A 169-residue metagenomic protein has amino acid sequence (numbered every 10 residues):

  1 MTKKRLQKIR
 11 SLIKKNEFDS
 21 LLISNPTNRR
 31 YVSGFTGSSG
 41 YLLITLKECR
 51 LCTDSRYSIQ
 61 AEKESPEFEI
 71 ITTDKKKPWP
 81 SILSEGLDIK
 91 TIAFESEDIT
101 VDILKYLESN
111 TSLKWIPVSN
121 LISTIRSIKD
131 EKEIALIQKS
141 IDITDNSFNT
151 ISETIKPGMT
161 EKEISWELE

Functional and structural regions predicted by a protein language model:
M1-E85, D142-I143: N-terminal accessory/capping or targeting/presequence segment of soluble
K3-Q7, K77-E169: Flexible, acidic/His-enriched mid-domain "rim/lid" segments that flank
